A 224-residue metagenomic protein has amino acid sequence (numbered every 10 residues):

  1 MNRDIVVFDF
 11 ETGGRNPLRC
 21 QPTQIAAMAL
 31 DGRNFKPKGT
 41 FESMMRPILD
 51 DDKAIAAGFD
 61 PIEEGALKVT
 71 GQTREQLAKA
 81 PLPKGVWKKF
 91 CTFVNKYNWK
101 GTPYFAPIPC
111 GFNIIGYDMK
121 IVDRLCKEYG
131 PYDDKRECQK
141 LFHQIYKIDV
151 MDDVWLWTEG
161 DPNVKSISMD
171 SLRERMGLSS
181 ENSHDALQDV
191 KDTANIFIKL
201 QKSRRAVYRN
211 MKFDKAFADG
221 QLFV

Functional and structural regions predicted by a protein language model:
N2-D123, S171-E174, L178, H184: Conserved non-catalytic scaffold segment of RNase H-like nuclease domains
R74-A78, D133-Q144, S180-A186: Short, surface-exposed acidic
Y117-Y146: Substrate-recognition/cap helix-loop segment adjacent to the acidic, metal-dependent catalytic center of Asp-based
K120, I167, K191-A194: A structural signal for well-ordered alpha-helical segments within the folded catalytic domains of diverse enzymes
Q144-N163: Short alpha-helix plus adjacent loop in nuclease-associated cores
D161-E174: A structural motif
R175, L187, K191-V224: Acidic two-metal-ion nuclease catalytic site recognized across multiple nuclease folds, prominently DnaQ/RNase D-T
